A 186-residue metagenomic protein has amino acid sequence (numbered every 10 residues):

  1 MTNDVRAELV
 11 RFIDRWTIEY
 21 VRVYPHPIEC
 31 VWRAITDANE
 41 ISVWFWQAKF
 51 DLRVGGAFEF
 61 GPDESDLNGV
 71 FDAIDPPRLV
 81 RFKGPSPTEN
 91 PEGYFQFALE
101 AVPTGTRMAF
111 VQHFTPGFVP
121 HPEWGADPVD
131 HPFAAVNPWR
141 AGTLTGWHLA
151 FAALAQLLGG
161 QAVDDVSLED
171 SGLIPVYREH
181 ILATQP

Functional and structural regions predicted by a protein language model:
M1-E19, P175-P186: Short acidic N-proximal helix/loop "leader" segments that mark the beginning of a domain or an inter-domain linker
L9, F71, F97-L99: A structural signal for short hydrophobic beta-strand segments in well-ordered beta-sheet cores
I13, Y24, P62-E64, D75 (+2 more regions): A generic beta-sheet turn/junction motif
T17, D66-N68, N90-Y94: Short, mixed charged/polar active-site loops that provide acid/base catalysis or chelate metal/phosphate cofactors
E19-Y20, H26, C30, D37-L79 (+1 more regions): Short beta-edge strand/loop motif at the mouth of beta-sheet-based domains
V31, I41, F58, F71 (+4 more regions): Hydrophobic pocket/interface hotspot
P87-L149, Q156: Beta-strand/loop substructures that line and gate deep hydrophobic ligand-binding cavities in soluble
A153-P186: Short, highly charged C-terminal tails/helix-capping segments
